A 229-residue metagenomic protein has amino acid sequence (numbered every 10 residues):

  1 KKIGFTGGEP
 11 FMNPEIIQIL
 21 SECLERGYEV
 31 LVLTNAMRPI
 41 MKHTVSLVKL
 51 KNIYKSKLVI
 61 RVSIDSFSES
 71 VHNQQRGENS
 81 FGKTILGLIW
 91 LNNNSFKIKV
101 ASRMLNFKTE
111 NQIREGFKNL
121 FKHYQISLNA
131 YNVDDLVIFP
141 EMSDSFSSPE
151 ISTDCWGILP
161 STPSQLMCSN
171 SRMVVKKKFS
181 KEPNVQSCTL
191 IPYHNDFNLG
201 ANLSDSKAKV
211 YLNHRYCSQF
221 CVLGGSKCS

Functional and structural regions predicted by a protein language model:
I3-F5, V30-V32, L58-V62, I98-V100 (+1 more regions): Hydrophobic faces of well-ordered beta-strands that scaffold small-molecule active sites in alpha/beta enzyme cores
G8-Y54, I60, I64-K83, L105-Q112: Canonical radical SAM enzyme core domain
R26, G87-K99: A structural motif corresponding to the C-terminal end of an alpha-helix and its immediate exit/capping segment
V45-S63, G116-V137, T162: Structural recognition of alpha->loop->beta junctions
S95, A130-V133, L166-C168: Short gly/pro-enriched beta-turn/loop segments at secondary-structure junctions
M104-N111, S127-D154: Flexible glycine/acidic-rich beta-alpha junction loops that bind and position SAM and/or redox cofactors in anaerobic
F121-K122, P140-S229: Accessory C-terminal segments flanking Radical SAM cores
